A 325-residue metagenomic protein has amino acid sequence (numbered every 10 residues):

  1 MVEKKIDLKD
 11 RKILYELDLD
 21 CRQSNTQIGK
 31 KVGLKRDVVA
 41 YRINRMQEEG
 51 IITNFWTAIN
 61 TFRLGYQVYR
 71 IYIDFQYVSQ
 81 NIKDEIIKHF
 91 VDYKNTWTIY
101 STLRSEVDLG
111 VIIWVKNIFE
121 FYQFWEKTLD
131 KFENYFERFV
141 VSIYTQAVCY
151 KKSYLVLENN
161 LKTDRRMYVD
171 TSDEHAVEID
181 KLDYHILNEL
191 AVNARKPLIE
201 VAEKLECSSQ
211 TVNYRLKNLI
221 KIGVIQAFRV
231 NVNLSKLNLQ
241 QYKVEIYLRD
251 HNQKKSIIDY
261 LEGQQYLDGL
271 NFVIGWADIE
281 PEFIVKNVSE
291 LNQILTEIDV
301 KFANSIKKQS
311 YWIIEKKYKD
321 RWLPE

Functional and structural regions predicted by a protein language model:
M1-E325: A compositional/biophysical signature of low hydrophobicity enriched in polar/charged and small residues
